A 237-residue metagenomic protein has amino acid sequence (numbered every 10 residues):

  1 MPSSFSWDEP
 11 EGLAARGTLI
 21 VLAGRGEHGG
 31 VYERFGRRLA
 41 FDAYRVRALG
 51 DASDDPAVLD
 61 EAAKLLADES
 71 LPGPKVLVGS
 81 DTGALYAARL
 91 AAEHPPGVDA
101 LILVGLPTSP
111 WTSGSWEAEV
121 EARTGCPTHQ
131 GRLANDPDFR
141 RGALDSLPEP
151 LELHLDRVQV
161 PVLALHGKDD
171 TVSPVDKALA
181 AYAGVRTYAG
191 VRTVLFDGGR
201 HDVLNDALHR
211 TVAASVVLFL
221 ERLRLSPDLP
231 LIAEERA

Functional and structural regions predicted by a protein language model:
P2-D54: Short, surface-exposed "cap/lid" segments of acyl-processing enzymes
I20-G26, S80, H166-G167, D197: The conserved beta1-alpha1 loop
R34, R89-E93: Active-site signature of alpha/beta-hydrolase-fold catalytic machinery across serine- and Asp/Cys-nucleophile hydrolases
F35, P174-G184: Short alpha-helix in the alpha/beta-hydrolase fold that links the catalytic acid
R45, V185-D202: Catalytic histidine neighborhood in serine/cysteine hydrolases with alpha/beta-hydrolase-type architecture
P56-K75: Conserved acidic catalytic loop of the alpha/beta-hydrolase fold
V78-A87: Gly/Ala-rich beta-loop-alpha elbow adjacent to hydrolase catalytic centers
P95-D176, A189, G199, L204 (+4 more regions): The alpha/beta-hydrolase serine catalytic core
